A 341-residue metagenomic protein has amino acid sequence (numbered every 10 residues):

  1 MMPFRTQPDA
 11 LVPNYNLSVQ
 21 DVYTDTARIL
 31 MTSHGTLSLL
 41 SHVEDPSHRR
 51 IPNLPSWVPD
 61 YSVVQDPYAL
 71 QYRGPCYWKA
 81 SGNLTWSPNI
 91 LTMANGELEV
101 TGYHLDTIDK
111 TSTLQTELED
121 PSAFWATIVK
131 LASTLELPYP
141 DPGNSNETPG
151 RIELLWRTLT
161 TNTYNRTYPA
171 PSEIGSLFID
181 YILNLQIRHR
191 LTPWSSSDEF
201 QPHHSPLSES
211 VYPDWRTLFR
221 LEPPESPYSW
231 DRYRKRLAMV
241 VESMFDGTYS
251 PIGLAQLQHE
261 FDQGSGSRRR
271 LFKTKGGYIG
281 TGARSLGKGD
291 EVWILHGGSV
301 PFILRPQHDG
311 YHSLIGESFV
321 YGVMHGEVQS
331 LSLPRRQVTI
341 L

Functional and structural regions predicted by a protein language model:
M2-L341: Acidic/Ser/Thr/Pro-rich low-complexity tail/linker regions in eukaryotic proteins
